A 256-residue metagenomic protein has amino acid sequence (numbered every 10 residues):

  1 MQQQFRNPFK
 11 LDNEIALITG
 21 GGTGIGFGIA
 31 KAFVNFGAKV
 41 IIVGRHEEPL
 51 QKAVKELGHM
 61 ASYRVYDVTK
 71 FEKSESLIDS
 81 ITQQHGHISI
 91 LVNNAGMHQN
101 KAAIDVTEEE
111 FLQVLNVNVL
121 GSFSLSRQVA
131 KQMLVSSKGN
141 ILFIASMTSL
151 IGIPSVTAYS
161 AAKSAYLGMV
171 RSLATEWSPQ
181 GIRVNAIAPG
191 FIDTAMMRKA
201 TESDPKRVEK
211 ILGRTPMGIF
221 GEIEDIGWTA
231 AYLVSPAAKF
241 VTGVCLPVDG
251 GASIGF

Functional and structural regions predicted by a protein language model:
Q2-P8, I151, A231, T242-F256: Short C-terminal tail/terminal secondary-structure segment of NAD(P)H-dependent dehydrogenase/reductase domains
I15, G22-G24: Conserved glycine-rich cofactor-binding loop
V92, S178, R183, V241-G243: Short, small/polar-rich loop/turn modules that mediate ligand/substrate recognition or access, typified
A102-A103, T107-L115, I211: Substrate-binding pocket helix/loop in short-chain dehydrogenase/reductase
S126, A162, V170: Active-site helix of classical SDR
K131, T175-P179, K239: Alpha-helical segment proximal to the catalytic Tyr-Lys
S146: Residue(s) in the substrate-gating loop at a strand-loop-helix junction that position the organic substrate next
